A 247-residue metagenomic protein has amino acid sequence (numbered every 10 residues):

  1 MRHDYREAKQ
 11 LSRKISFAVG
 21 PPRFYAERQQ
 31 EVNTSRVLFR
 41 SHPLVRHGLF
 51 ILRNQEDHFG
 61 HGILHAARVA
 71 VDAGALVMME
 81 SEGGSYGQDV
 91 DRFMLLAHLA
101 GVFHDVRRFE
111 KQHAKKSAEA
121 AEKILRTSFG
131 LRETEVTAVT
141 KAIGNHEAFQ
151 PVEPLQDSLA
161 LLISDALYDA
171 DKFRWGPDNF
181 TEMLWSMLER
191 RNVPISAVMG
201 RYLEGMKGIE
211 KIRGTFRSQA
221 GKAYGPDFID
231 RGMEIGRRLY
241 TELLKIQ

Functional and structural regions predicted by a protein language model:
M1-T34, Q55-D91, F103, A148-Q247: Divalent metal-dependent phosphate-bond-processing catalytic cores, especially two-metal-ion Mg2+/Mn2+ enzymes that act
R40-L49, M94: Active-site-adjacent bridging/hinge elements
G48-D57, M78-G87, K111, L125-L131 (+1 more regions): Acidic catalytic motifs of isoprenoid enzymes
L49-H58, H98-V106: Glycine-/proline-rich flexible loop or hinge segments
V69, V90-S117, T140-A148: His-Asp-centered metal-binding catalytic motifs of divalent-metal-dependent phosphohydrolases/nucleases
V69-L76, H113-S128: An active-site-proximal "capping" alpha-helix that borders the catalytic cofactor pocket
G84-L96, F129-N145, A160-I163: Acidic/histidine metal-binding catalytic segments
